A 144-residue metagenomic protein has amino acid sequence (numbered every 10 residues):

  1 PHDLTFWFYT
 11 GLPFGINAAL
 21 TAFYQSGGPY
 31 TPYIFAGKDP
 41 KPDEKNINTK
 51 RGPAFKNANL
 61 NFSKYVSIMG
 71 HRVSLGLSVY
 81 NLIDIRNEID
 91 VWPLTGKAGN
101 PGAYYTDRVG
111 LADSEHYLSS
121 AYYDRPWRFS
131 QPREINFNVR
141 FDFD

Functional and structural regions predicted by a protein language model:
P1-D3, G11-G15: Short gly/pro-enriched beta-turn/loop segments at secondary-structure junctions
H2-T5, P40-N46: Short, flexible active-site loops
D3-W7, N59-N61, N136-N138: Membrane-embedded beta-strand positions in outer-membrane beta-barrel channels/transporters
P13-D39, F55, S63-D144: C-terminal beta-signal and adjacent terminal beta-strands/loops of Gram-negative outer-membrane beta-barrel proteins
E44-T49, Y122-P126: Extracellular loop and loop/strand-boundary signature of outer-membrane beta-barrel proteins
I47-N57: Outer-membrane beta-barrel transmembrane domain signature
